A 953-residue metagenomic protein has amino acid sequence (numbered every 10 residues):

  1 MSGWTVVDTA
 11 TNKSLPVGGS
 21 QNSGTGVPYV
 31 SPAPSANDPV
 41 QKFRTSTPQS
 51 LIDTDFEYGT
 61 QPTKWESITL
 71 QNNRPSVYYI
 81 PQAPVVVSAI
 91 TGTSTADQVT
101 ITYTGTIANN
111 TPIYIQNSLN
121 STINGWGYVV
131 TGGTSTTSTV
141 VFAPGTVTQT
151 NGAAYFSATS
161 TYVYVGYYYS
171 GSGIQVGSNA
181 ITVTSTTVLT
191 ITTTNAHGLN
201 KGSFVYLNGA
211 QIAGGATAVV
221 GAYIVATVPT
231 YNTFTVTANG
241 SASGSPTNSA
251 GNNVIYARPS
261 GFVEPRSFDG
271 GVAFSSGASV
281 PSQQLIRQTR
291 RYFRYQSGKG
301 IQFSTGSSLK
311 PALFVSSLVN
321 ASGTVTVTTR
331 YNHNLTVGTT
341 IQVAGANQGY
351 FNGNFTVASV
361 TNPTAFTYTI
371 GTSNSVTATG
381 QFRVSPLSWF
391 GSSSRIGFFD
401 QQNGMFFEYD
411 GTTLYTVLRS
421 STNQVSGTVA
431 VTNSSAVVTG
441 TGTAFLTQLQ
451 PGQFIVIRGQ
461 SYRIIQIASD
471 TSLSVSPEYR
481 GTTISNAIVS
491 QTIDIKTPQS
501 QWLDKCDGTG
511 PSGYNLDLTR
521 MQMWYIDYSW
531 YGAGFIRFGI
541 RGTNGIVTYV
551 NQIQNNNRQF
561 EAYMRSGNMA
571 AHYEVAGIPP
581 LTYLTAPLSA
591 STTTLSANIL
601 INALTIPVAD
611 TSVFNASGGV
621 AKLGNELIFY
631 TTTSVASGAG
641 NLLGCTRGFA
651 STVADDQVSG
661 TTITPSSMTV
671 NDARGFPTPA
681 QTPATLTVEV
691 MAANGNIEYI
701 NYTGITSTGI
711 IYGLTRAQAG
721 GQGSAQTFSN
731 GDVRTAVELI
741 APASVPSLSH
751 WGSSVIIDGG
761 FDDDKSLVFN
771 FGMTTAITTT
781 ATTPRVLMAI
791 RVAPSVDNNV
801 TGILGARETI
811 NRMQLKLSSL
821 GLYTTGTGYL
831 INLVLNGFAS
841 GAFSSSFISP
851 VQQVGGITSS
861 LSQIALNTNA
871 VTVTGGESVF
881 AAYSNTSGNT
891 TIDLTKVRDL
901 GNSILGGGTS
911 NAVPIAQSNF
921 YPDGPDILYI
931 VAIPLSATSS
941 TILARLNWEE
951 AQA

Functional and structural regions predicted by a protein language model:
D8, K13-A83, S160-I174, I255-L313 (+8 more regions): Low-complexity, Ser/Thr/Pro/Gly-rich disordered linker/stalk regions
A83-T111, Q116-Y164, Y168-P259, L313-P386 (+6 more regions): Small/polar beta-strand repeat architecture
S121-I123, A213-G215, L309-L313, G349-Y350 (+3 more regions): Extended, low-complexity, turn-rich repeat/linker tracts enriched in Gly/Pro/Ser/Thr and Asp/Glu that occur
V219, W389-S393, T827-Y829: Short coil-to-beta strand junction motifs in C2/discoidin
G240-S241, E574-P579, V931-S936: Short beta-strand-plus-loop segments that form exposed binding edges in beta-rich domains
S267-F268, G532, G539-A570, V745-A953: Beta-strand-centric surfaces of beta-sandwich/beta-rich domains
D494-M523: Short, aromatic/His-centered strand-loop micro-motif at the edge of beta-sheets
T519-G534, R541: Localized edge beta-strand/strand-to-loop motifs within extracellular or lumenal beta-rich domains
